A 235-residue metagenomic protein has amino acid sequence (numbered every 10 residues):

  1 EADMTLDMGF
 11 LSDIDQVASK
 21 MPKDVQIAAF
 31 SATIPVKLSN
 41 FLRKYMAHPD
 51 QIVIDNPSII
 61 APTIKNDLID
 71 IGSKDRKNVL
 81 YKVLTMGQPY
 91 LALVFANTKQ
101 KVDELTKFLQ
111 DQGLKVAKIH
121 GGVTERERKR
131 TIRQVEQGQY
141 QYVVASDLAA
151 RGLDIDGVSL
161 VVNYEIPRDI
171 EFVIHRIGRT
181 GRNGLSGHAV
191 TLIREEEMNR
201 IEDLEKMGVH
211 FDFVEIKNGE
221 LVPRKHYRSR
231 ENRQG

Functional and structural regions predicted by a protein language model:
E1-R228: Conserved helicase RecA-like core
S229-G235: Long, largely alpha-helical accessory region at the distal end of helicase-like NTP-driven motors
